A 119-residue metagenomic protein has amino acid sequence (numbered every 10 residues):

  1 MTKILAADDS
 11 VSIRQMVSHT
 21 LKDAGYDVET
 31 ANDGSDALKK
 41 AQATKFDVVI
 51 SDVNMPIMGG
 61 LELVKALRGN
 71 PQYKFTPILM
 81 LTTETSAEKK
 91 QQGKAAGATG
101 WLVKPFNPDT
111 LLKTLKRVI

Functional and structural regions predicted by a protein language model:
Q15-D23: Charged docking surfaces used in two-component/phosphorelay signaling
G25-N32, K40: Short hydrophobic/Thr-rich beta-strand motif most characteristic of the beta2 strand and flanking loop of CheY-like
K45-I50: Active-site beta3 strand of CheY-like receiver
D52, T82: Active-site residues of response regulator receiver
M55: Receiver (REC) domain active-site loop signature in two-component systems and cognate sites in sensor histidine kinases
T99: Short, glycine/charged-rich "phosphate-handling" switch motifs in NTP-dependent and phosphotransfer domains
F106-L115: C-terminal output helix
